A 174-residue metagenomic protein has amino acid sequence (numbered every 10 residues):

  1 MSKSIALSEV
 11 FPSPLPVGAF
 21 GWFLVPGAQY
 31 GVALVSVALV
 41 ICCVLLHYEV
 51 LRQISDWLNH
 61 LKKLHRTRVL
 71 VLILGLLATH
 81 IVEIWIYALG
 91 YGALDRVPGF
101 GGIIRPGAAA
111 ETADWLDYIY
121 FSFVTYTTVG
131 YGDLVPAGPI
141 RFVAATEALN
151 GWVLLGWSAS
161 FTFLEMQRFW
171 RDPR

Functional and structural regions predicted by a protein language model:
M1-Y30: Short, strongly hydrophobic alpha-helical membrane anchors
P12-G21, A109-T127: Interfacial loop/helix-cap signal at membrane boundaries in integral membrane proteins
A28-C42: Alpha-helical transmembrane segments
A38-C43, W115-P173: Pore domain of cation channels
L46-T67: Membrane-interface helix-loop junction between the first two transmembrane segments
H47-L51, E83-Y87, Y91, L155-S160: Alpha-helical transmembrane segments of polytopic integral membrane proteins, especially the permease/helical cores
R68-I84: Interfacial helix-start motif at the membrane-water boundary
V82-Y120: Outer-pore turret/helix-boundary of cation channels
